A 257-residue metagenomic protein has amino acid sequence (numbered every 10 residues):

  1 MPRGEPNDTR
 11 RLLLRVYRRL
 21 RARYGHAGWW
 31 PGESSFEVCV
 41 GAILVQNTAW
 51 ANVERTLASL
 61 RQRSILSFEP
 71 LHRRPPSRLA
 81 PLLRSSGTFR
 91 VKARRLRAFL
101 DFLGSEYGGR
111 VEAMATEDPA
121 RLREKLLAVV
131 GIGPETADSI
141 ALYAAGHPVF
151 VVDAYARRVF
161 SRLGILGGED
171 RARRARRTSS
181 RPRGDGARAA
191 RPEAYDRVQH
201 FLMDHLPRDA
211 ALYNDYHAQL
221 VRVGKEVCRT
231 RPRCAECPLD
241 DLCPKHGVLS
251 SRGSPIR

Functional and structural regions predicted by a protein language model:
R3-G253: Catalytic cores of DNA base-excision repair glycosylases
